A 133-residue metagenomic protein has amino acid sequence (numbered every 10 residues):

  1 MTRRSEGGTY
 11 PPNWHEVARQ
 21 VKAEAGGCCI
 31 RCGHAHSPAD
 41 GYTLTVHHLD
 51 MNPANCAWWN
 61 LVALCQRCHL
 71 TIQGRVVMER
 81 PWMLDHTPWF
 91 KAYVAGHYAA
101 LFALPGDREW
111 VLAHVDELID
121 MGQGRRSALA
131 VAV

Functional and structural regions predicted by a protein language model:
M1-T9, H36-P38, Y42, L49-A63 (+2 more regions): Polybasic, low-complexity binding patches
N13-L44, C65-R67: Short cysteine-rich loop/turn motifs with clustered Cys
W14, I30, L84-H86, V133: Bulky hydrophobic/aromatic packing residues
E16-A25, D116, D120-V133: Short helix-coil boundary/hinge micro-motifs
